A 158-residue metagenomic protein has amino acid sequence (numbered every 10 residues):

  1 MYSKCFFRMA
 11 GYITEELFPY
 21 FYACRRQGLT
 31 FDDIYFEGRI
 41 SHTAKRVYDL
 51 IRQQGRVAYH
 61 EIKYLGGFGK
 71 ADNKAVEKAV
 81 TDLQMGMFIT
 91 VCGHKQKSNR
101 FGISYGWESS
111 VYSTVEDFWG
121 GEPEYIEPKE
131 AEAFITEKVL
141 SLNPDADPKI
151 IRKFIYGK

Functional and structural regions predicted by a protein language model:
M1-K158: Long, low-complexity intrinsically disordered regions
